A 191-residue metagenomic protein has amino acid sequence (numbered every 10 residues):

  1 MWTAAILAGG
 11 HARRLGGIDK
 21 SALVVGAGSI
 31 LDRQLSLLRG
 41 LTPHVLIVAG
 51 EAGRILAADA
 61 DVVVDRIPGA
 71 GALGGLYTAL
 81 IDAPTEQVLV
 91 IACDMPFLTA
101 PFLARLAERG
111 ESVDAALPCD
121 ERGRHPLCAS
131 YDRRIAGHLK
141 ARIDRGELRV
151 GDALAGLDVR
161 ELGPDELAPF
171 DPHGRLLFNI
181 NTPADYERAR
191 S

Functional and structural regions predicted by a protein language model:
M1-G174, E187: Nucleotide and nucleotide-moiety/phosphate-recognizing core
F178: Dinucleotide-binding Rossmann-like beta1-alpha1 core, especially the glycine-rich loop that anchors the ADP
A184: Conserved active-site and cofactor/substrate-binding residues in soluble primary-metabolism enzymes
S191: ER/Golgi luminal nucleotide-sugar-dependent glycosyltransferases, focusing on the catalytic module
